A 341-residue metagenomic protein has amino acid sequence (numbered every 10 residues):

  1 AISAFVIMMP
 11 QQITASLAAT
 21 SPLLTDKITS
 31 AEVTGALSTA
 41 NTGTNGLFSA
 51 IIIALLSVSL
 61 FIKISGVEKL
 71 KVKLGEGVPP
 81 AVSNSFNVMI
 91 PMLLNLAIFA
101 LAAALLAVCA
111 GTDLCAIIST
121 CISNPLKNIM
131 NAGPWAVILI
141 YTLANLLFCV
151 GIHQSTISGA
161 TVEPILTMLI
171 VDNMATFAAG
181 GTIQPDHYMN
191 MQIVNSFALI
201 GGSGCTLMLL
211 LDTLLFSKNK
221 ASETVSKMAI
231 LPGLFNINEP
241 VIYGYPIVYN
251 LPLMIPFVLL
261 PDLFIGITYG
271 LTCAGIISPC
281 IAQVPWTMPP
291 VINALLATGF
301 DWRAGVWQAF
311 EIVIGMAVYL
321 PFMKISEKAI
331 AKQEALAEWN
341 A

Functional and structural regions predicted by a protein language model:
A1-F5, G151, G159-I165, F257-L263 (+1 more regions): Central hydrophobic cores of alpha-helical transmembrane segments in multi-pass integral membrane proteins
A1-H153, T287-A341: Signature of multi-pass transmembrane helix bundles
I2-A15, I90-I98, T176-N195, T224-I255 (+1 more regions): Hydrophobic alpha-helical transmembrane segments of integral membrane proteins
L17-P22, L169-M174, L263-P290: Juxtamembrane non-transmembrane "cap" segments at the membrane-aqueous interface of multi-pass membrane proteins
T34-T44, I140-V150, A198-T206, Y249-I265: Hydrophobic alpha-helical transmembrane segments
L70-S85, C121-P125, T167-D186, A221-I242 (+2 more regions): Juxtamembrane inter-helical linkers in multi-pass membrane proteins
A103-C109, D113-S217: Membrane-embedded translocation segments of transport machinery
M189-F197, L209-I281, A294-V306: Hydrophobic alpha-helical bundle architecture
